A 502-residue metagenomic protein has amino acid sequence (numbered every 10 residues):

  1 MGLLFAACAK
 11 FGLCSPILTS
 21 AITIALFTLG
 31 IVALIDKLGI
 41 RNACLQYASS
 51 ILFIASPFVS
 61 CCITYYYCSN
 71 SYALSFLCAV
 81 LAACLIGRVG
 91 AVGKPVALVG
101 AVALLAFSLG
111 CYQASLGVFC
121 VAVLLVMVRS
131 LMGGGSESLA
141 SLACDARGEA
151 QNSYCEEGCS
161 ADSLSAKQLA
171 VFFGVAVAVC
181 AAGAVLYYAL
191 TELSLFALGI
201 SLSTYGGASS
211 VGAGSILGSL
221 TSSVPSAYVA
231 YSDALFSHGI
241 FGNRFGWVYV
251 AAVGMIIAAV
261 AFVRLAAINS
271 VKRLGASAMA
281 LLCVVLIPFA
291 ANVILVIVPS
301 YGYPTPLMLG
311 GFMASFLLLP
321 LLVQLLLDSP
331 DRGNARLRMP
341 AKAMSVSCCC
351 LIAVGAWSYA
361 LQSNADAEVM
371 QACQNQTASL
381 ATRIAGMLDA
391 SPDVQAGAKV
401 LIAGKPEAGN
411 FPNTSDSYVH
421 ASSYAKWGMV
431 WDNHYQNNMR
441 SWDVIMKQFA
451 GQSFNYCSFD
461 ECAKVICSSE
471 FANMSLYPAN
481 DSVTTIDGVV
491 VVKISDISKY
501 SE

Functional and structural regions predicted by a protein language model:
M1, T23-L26, C44-G87, G110-S115 (+2 more regions): Membrane-interface micro-motifs in multi-pass membrane enzymes
M1-Q46, S165, L169, F173 (+5 more regions): Intrinsically disordered, polar/acidic, low-complexity terminal segments
Q46-S60, I200-G212, V253-A261, V285-F289: Transmembrane and membrane-interface helices of multi-pass, inner-membrane envelope-modifying transferases
A73-A91, G100-L105, A122-M132, S315: Specific aromatic-rich, kink-prone transmembrane helix
V96-Q113, V118-F119, L124, A182: Membrane-interface alpha helices of multi-pass inner-membrane proteins
V118-V185: Perimembrane helix-loop-helix junctions
F236-S277: Hydrophobic, aromatic-rich transmembrane alpha-helices and their immediate juxtamembrane boundary segments
M313-S347: Cytosolic-side transmembrane helix boundary signature
